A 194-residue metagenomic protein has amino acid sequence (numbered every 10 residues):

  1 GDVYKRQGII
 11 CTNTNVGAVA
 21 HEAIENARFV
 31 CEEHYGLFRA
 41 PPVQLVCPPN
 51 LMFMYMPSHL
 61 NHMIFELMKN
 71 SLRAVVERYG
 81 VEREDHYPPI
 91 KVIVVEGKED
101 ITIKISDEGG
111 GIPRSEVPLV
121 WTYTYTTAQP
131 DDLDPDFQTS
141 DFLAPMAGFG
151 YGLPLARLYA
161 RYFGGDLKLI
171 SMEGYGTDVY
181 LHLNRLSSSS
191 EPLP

Functional and structural regions predicted by a protein language model:
G1-Y4: Short, small-residue-biased leader/transition segments that mark boundaries at the very start of proteins
T14, A40-I64: Conserved short strand/loop->alpha-helix "switch" segment adjacent to the catalytic nucleotide/phosphoryl-transfer site
L37-R39, M52-M56, N70-S106, D132-S140 (+2 more regions): ATP-lid-like helix-loop hinge signature
D100, G111, G150, M172-Y180 (+1 more regions): Glycine-rich nucleotide-binding loop
I112-D141: Short conserved segment of the HATPase_c
G152, A156: Short alpha-helical Gxxx[C/S/T] motif in the catalytic ATP-binding
